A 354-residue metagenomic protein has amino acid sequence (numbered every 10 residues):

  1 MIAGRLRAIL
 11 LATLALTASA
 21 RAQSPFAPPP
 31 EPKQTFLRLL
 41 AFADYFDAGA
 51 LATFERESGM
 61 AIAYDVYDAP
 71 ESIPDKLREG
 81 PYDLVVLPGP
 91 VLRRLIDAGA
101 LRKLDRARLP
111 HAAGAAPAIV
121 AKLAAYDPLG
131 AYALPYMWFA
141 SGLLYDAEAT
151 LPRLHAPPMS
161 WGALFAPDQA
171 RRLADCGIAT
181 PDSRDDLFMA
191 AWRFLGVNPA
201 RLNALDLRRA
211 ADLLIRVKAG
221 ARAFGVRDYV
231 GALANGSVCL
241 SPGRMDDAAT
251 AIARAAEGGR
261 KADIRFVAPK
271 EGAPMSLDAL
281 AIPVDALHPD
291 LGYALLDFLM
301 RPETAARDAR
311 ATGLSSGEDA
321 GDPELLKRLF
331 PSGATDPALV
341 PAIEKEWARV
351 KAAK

Functional and structural regions predicted by a protein language model:
Q23-L95, G231: Early extracytoplasmic/lumenal segment of secretory-pathway proteins
A50, R209, L213, L287-L299 (+1 more regions): Short amphipathic alpha-helical coupling segments at ligand-binding clamshell hinges and other catalytic/signaling
V86-G220, G225-A234: Extracytoplasmic ligand-binding site segments that recognize negatively charged/polar headgroups
V91-I96, A234, L240-K261: A ligand-binding cleft/hinge motif common to bilobed small-molecule-binding domains
H111-G114, L207-R216, R222, G258-V284: Periplasmic-binding protein-like
L144-A149, R193-G196, S276-L291, R307-D308: A bilobed periplasmic-binding-protein/Venus flytrap-type ligand-binding module shared by bacterial periplasmic
Q169-C176, S183, F298-D319: Periplasmic-binding protein-like
T304-K354: C-terminal capping/gating helix-and-loop segments adjacent to ligand/active sites or protein-protein/ligand interfaces
